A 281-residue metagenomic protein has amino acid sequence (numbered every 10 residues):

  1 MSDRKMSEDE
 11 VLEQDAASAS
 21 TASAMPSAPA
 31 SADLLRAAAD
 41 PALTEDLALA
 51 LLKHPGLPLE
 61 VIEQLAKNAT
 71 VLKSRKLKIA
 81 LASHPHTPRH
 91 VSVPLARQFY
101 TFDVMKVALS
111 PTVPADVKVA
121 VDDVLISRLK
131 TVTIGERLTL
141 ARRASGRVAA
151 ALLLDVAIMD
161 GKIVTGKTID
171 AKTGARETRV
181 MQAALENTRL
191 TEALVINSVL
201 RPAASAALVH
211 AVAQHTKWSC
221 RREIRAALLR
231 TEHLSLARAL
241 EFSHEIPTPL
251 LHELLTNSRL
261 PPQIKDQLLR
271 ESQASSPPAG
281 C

Functional and structural regions predicted by a protein language model:
S2-C281: Alpha-helical scaffold segments
